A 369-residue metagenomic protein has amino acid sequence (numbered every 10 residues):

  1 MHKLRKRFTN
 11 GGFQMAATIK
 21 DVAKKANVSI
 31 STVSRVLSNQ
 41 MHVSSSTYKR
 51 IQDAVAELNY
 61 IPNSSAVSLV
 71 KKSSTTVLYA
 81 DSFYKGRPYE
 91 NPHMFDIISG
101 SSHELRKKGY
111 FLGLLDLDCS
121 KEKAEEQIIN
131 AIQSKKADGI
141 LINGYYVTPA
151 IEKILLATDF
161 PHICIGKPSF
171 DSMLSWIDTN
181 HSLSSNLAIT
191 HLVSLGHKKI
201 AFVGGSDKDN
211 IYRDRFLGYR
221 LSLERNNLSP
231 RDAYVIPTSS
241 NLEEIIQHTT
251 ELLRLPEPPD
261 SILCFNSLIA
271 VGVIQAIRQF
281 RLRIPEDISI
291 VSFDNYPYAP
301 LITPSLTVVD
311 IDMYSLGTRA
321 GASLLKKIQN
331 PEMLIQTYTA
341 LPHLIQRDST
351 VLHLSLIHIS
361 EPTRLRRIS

Functional and structural regions predicted by a protein language model:
M1-Q14, K24, E57, D96-F111 (+4 more regions): Bacterial carbohydrate/catabolite-sensing allosteric modules
H2-S73, L354, I368: N-terminal helix-turn-helix DNA-binding module of bacterial transcription factors
F13, L58-E126: Amphipathic helical "hinge" segments at domain boundaries
A16, P62-N63, E122-E126, T148-P149 (+2 more regions): Structural motif corresponding to alpha-helix initiation and N-cap regions
C119-E122, N143-P149, L268: Short beta->alpha connector loops
E361-R364, I368-S369: Positively charged, low-complexity/disordered segments
